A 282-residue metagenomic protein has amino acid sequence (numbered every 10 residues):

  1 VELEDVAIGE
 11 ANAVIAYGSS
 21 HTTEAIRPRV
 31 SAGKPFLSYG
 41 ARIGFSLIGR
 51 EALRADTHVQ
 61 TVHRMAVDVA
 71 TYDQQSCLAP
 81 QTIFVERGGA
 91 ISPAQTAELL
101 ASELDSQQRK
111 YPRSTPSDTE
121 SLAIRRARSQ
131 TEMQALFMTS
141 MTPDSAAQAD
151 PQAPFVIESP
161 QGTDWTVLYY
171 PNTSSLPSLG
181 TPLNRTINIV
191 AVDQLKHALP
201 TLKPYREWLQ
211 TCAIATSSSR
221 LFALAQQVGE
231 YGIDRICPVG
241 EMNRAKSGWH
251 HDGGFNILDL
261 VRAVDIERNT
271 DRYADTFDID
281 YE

Functional and structural regions predicted by a protein language model:
V1-G89, W249-E282: Conserved NAD(P)+-binding/catalytic subdomain of aldehyde/semialdehyde dehydrogenases
S19-H21, Q194, S218-S219: Short beta->alpha connector loops
Y72-P80, F84-Q210, F222-A223, V228-Y231 (+2 more regions): NAD(P)-dependent aldehyde/semialdehyde dehydrogenase
A213-T216: Membrane-embedded, lumen/periplasm-facing catalytic core of multi-pass transferases that use lipid-linked donors
